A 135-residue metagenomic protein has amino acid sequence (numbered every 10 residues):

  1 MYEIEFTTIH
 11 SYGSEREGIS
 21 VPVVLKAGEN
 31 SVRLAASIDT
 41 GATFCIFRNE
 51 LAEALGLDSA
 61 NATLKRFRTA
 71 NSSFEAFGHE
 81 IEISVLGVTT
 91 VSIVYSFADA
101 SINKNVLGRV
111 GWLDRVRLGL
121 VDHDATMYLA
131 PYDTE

Functional and structural regions predicted by a protein language model:
M1-E135: Pepsin/retropepsin-fold aspartyl endopeptidases
